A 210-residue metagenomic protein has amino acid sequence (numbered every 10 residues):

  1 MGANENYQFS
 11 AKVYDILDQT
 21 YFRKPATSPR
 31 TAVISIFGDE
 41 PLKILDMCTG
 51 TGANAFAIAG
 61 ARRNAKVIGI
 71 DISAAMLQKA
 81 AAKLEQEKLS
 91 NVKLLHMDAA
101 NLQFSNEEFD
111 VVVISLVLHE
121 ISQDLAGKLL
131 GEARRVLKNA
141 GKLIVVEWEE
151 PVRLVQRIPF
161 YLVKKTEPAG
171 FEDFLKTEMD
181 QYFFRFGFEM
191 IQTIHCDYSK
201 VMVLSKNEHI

Functional and structural regions predicted by a protein language model:
M1-G38, A53, A57, P159: Conserved class I S-adenosyl-L-methionine
F37-G38, A61, L137: A generic alpha-to-beta junction signature in SAM-dependent methyltransferases
L45-N101: Class I SAM-dependent methyltransferase SAM/SAH-binding core
A100-V112: A short acidic, Gly/Pro-enriched loop at the edge of an enzyme's catalytic core that lines a small-molecule cofactor
V111-D124: A short SAM/SAH-binding and catalytic strip from SAM-dependent methyltransferases
G127-N139: A short glycine-rich, Lys/Arg-flanked "PGG" loop and its adjoining helix->strand segment in the class I
I144-F186, M190-M202: C-terminal alpha-helical "lid/dimerization" subdomain adjacent to the S-adenosyl-L-methionine
V203-I210: C-terminal lobe and adjacent flexible extensions of AdoMet/dcAdoMet transferase-like proteins
